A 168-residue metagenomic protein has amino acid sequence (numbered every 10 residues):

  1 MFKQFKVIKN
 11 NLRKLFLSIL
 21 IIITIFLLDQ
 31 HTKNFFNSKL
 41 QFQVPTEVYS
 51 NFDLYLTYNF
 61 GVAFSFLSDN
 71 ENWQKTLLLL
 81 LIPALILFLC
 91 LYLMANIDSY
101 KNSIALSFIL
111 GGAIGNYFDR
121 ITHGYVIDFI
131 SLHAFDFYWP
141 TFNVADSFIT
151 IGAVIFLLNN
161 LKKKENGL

Functional and structural regions predicted by a protein language model:
M1-L168: Alpha-helical transmembrane bundles and membrane-interface segments of multipass inner-membrane proteins
